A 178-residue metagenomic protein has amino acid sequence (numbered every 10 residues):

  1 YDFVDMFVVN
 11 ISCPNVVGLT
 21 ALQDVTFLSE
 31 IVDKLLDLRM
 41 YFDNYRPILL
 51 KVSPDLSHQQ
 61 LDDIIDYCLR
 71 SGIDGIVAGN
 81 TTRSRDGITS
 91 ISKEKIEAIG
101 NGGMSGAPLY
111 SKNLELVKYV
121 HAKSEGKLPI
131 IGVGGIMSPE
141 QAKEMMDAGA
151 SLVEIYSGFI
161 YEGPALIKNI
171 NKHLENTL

Functional and structural regions predicted by a protein language model:
Y1, V25-L36, L61-D66, V117 (+3 more regions): Generic structural signal for well-ordered alpha-helices, preferentially at hydrophobic/aromatic core positions
Y1-F42, L50-K51: Loop-centered beta-sheet repeat module
V4-M6, I73, A150: A structural motif
I11, G75-R85, G135-I136, E140-N169: Glycine-rich phosphate-binding active-site loops on the catalytic face of alpha/beta enzymes
P14-F27, L69-G126: Glycine/Thr-rich beta-alpha phosphate-binding loop at enzyme active sites
Y41-L56, A122-G132: Short beta-strand/loop segments at the ligand-binding rim of alpha/beta enzyme cores
L56-R70, H121-G126, I136-V153: Catalytic cores of alpha/beta
R85-G102, S157-L178: C-terminal helical cap(s) of enzyme catalytic domains, especially alpha/beta-barrels
